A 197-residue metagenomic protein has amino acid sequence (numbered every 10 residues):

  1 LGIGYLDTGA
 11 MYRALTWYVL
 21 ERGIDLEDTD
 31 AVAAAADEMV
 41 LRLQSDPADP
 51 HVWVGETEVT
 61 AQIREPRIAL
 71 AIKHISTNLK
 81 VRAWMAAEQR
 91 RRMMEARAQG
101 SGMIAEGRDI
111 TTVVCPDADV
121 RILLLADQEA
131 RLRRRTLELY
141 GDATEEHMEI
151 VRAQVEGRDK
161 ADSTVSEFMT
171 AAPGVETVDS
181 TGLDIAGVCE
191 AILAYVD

Functional and structural regions predicted by a protein language model:
G2-R67: N-terminal phosphate/diphosphate-binding loop that engages ATP/GTP or pyrophosphate donors across diverse enzyme folds
I3, H51, G102, V175-E176: Hydrophobic "anchor" residues on beta-strands that sit immediately upstream of conserved functional sites
L6, V120-I122, E176-V178: Hydrophobic/aromatic beta-strand patches that form the interior of the parallel beta-sheet core in alpha/beta enzyme
G9, E56, M85, I104 (+1 more regions): Residue-level signal for inorganic ion chemistry
Y12, T29, A33, N78-A87 (+5 more regions): Amphipathic alpha-helical transducer elements in NTP-driven molecular machines
Q44-S45, Q89-R97, R108-V113, D117 (+1 more regions): Small-molecule kinase domains that catalyze NTP-dependent phosphoryl transfer to phosphate-bearing small molecules
T60-G141: ATP-dependent NMP and nucleoside kinases share a basic, alpha-helical "lid"
I192, V196: Hydrophobic "lid"/C-terminal helical patch of Rossmann-like NAD(P)-dependent dehydrogenase/epimerase domains
